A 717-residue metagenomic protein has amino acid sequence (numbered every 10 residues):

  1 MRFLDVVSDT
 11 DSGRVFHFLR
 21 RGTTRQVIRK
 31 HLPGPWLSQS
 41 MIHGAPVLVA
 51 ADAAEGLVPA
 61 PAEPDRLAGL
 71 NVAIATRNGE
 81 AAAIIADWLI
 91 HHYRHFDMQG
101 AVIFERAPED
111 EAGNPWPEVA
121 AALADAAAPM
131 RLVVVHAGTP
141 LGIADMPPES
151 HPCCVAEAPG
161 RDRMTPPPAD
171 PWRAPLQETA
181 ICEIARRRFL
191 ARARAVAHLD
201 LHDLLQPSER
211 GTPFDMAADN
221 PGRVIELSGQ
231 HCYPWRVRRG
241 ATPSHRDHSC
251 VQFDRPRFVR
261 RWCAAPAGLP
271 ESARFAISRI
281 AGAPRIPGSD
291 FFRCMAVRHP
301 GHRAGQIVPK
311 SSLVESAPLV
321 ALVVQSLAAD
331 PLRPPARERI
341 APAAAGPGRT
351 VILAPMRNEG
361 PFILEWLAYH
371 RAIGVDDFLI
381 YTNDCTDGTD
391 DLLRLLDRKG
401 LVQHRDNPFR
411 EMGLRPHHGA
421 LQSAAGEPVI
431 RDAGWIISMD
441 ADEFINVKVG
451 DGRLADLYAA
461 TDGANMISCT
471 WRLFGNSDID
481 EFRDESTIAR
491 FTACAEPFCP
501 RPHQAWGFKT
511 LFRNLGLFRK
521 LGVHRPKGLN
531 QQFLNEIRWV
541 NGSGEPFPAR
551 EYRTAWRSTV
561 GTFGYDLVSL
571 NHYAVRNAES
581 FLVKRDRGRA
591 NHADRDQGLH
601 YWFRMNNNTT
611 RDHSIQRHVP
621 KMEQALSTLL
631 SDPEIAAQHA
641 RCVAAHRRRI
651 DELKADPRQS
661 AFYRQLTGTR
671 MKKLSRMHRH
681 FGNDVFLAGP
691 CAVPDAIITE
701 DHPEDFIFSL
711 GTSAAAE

Functional and structural regions predicted by a protein language model:
M1-A62, H151-P175, T179, E183 (+4 more regions): Catalytic-site signature of metal-activated, phosphate-bearing donor transferases, centered on the GT-A/GT-A-like
G44-P46, G100-E118, V308-V323, L379 (+1 more regions): Carboxylate/His-rich catalytic cores and anion/metal-binding grooves
V72, R349-V351: Cell-envelope/extracellular polymer assembly enzymes that use nucleotide-activated donors
A75-I90, E105-D110, A354-E365, D384: Active-site beta-to-alpha loop of glycosyltransferases that engages the nucleotide-sugar donor
I90-Q99, A368-D377: Short, acidic, metal-binding catalytic loop of nucleotide-sugar glycosyltransferases
M98-Q99, R223, D376-D377, G434 (+1 more regions): Short acidic/polar active-site loop segments enriched in Thr and Asp
E109-R194, G388-W435, V447-V449: Active-site-proximal specificity loops/subdomain of glycosyltransferases
D200-L205, D440-F444: The conserved acidic donor/metal-binding loop of glycosyltransferases
